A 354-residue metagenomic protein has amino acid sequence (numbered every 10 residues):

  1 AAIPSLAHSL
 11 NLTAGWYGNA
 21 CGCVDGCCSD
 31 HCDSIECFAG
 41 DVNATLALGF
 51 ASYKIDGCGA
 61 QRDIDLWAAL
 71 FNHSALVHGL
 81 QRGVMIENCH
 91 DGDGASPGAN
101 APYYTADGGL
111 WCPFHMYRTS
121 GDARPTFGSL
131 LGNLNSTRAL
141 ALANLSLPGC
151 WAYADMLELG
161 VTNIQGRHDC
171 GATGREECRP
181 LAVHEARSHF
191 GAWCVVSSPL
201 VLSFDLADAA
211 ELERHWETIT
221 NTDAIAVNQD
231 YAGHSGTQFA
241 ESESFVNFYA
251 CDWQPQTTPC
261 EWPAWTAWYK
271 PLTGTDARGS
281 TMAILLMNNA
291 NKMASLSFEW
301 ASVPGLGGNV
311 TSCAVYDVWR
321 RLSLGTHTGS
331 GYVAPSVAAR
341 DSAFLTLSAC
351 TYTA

Functional and structural regions predicted by a protein language model:
A1-A14: Aromatic- and glycine-enriched glycan-recognition loops and surfaces that form the carbohydrate-binding subsites
A7, I86, V195, I284 (+1 more regions): Conserved, mostly hydrophobic/aromatic
A14-W16, Y53-I55, V84-N88, L202: Hydrophobic faces of well-ordered beta-strands that scaffold small-molecule active sites in alpha/beta enzyme cores
S29-A47: Short, acidic/polar
C37-G40, M85-D205: Glycan-recognition surfaces
R187, W193-S203, P259-G307: Carbohydrate-binding surface patches
T326-A354: C-terminal beta-strand-rich structural cap/linker in extracellular carbohydrate-active enzymes
